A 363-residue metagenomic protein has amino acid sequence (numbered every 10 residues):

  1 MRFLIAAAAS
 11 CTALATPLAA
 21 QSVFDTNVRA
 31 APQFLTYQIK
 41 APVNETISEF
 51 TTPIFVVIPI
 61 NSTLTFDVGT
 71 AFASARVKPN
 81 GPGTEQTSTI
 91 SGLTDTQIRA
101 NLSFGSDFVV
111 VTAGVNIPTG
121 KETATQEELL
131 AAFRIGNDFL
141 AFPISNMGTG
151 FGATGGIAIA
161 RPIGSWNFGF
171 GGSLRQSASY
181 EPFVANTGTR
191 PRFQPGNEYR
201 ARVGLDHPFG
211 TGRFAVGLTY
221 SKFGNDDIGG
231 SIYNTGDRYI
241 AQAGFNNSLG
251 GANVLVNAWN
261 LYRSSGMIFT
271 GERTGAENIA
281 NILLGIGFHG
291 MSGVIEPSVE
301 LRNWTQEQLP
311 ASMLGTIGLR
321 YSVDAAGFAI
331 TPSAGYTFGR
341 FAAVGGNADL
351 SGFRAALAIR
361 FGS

Functional and structural regions predicted by a protein language model:
M1-D25, G362-S363: Cleavable N-terminal export/targeting peptides
A20-N27, V57-D67, S103-T112, T149 (+6 more regions): Short loop/turn motifs that connect adjacent beta-strands in outer-membrane beta-barrel proteins
A20-P59, T63-K78, A113, R134 (+5 more regions): Short glycine/proline- and aromatic-enriched beta-strand/turn motifs that initiate or cap beta-hairpins
Y37-I47, G148-F151, F193-Q194, N303-E307: Short, charged, low-hydrophobicity "junction" segments
P79-S88: A cross-kingdom feature marking solvent-exposed beta-strand/loop segments within repeated, beta-rich binding/scaffold
T87-P208, G217, G224-G236, A243 (+3 more regions): Outer-membrane pore/translocation modules
Y180-F183, T187-S363: Outer membrane beta-barrel transmembrane domains
